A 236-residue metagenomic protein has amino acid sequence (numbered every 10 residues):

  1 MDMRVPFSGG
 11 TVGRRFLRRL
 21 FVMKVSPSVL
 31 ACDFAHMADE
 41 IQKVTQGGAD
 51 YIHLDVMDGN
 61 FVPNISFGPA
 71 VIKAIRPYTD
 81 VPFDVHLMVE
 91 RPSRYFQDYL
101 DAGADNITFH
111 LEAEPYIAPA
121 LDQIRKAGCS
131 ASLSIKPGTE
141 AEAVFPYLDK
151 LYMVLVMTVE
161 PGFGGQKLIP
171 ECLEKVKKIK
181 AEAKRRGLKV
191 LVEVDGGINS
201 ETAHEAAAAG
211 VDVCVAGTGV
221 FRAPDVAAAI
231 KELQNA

Functional and structural regions predicted by a protein language model:
M1-F21: N-terminal amphipathic/basic-hydrophobic helices that include classical n-h-c signal peptides and signal-anchor
L17-T108, E114-Y116, Q123, A131 (+5 more regions): Conserved N-terminal beta1-alpha1 strand-loop-helix module at the mouth
K24, S134, L155-T158, E193 (+1 more regions): Conserved beta-strand segments that form the floor/walls of ligand-binding pockets within enzyme and binding domains
V56, L87, L111, I135-P137 (+3 more regions): Short secondary-structure boundary segments
T79, A127, R186-L188: Helix C-cap/helix->beta junction micro-motif
F109-P115, T158-G165, A209-A229: Glycine-rich phosphate-binding active-site loops on the catalytic face of alpha/beta enzymes
S134-C172, K178: Histidine/lysine/aspartate-rich catalytic loop segments that bind and position anionic ligands
E160, K167-D212: Active-site/ligand-binding-proximal alpha/beta "capping" segment
